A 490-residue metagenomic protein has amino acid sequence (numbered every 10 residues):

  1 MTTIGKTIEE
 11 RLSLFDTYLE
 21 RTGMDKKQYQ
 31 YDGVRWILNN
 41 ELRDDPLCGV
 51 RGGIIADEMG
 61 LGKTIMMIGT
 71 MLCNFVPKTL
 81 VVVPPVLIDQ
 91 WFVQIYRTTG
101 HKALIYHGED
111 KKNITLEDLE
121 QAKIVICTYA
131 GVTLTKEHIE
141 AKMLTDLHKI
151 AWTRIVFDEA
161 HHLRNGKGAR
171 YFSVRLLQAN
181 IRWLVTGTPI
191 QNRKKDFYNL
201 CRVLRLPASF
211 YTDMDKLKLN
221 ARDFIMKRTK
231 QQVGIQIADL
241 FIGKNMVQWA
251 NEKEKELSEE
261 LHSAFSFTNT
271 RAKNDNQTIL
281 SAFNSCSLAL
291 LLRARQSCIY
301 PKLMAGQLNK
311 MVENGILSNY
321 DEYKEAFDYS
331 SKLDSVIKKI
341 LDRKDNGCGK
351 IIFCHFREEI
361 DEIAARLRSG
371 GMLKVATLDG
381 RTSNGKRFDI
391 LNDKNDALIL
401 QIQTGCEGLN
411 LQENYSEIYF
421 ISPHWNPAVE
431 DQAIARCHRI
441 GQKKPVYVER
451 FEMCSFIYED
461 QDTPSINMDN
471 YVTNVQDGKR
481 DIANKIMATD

Functional and structural regions predicted by a protein language model:
T3-T7, C48-G52, E58, I65-M66 (+4 more regions): Conserved Helicase C-terminal RecA-like lobe
I4-I54: Conserved pre-motif I regulatory segment
M59, N180-R193: Conserved helicase ATPase motor motifs in RecA-like P-loop NTPase domains
P77-R97, H355-E358: Conserved Walker A/P-loop ATP-binding site and its immediately adjacent core in helicase/helicase-like ATPase domains
K112-V125, G385-D396: Conserved motor-coupling elements within RecA-like helicase/translocase cores
I126-C127, G131, L144-K149, G168-A179 (+5 more regions): Inter-lobe coupling linker of SF2 helicases/translocases
N192-R193, I360-E362, R387-F388, L398-S422 (+1 more regions): SF2 helicase motor core recognition
W425-I434, H438-D490: A conserved SF2-helicase RecA2
